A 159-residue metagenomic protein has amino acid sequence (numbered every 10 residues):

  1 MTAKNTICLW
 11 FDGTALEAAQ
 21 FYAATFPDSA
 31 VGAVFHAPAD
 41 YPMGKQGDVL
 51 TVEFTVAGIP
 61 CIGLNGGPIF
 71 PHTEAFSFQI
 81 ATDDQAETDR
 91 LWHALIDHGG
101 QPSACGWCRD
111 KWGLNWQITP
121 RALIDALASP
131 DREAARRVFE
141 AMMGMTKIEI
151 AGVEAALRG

Functional and structural regions predicted by a protein language model:
A3, D48-L50, E74: Residues that flank catalytic or metal-binding motifs in active/ligand-binding sites
T6, V49-L50, S103-C105: Short loop/turn microsegments at loop-to-beta-strand junctions
L9-G58: Core segments of cupin and vicinal oxygen chelate
F11, A15, T25, V56-P60 (+5 more regions): Vicinal oxygen chelate
K45, I69-F70: Gly/Ser-enriched beta-turn/beta-hairpin loop segments
L64-G66: Active-site-proximal beta-strand/loop segments in catalytic clefts of secreted hydrolases
A134-G159: Acidic/histidine-enriched, glycine/proline-rich intrinsically disordered or flexible terminal extensions
